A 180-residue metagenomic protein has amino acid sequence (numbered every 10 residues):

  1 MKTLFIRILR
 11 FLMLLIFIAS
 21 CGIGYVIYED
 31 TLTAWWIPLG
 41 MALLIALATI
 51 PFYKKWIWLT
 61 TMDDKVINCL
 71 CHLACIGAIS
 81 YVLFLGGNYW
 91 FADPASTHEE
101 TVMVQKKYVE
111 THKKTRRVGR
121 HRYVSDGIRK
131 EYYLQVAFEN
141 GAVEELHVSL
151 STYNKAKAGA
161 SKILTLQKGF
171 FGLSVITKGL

Functional and structural regions predicted by a protein language model:
L4-R7, C69, G159: Short alpha-helical segments used as structural interaction elements across diverse proteins
F5-I57: Membrane-embedded alpha-helical segments of integral membrane proteins
T31-I37, Y89-E99: Membrane-helix exit/juxtamembrane interface segments
M62-W90: Internal/C-terminal transmembrane anchor helices
D93-D126: Structural detector for short beta-strands of small beta-barrel domains
K113-L180: Extracytosolic and intramembrane catalytic regions of membrane-associated proteins in envelope/secretory systems
